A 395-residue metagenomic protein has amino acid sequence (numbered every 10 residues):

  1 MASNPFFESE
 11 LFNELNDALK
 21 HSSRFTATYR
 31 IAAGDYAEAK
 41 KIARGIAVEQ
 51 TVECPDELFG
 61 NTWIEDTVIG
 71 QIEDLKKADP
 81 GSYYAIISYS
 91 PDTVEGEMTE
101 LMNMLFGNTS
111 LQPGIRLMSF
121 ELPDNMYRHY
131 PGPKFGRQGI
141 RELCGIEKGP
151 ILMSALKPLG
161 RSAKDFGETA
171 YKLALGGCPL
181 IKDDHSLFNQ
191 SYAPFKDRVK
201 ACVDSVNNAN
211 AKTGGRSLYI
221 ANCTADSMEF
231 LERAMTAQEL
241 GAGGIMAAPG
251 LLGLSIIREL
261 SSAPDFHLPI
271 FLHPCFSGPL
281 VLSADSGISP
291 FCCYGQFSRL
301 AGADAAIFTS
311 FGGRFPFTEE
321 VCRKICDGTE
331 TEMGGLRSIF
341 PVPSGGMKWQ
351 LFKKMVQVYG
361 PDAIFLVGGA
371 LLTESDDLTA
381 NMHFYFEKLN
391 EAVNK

Functional and structural regions predicted by a protein language model:
M1-A174: N-terminal capping/small domains of soluble enzymes
M1-S23, A27-Y36, T329-L336, W349-K353 (+1 more regions): Alpha/beta catalytic cores of nucleotide-metabolism and tRNA/nucleoside-modifying enzymes
Y29-A37, G149-G167, S217-E229, F276-F291 (+1 more regions): Active-site mouth loops of central-metabolism enzymes
P133-E142, L187-A209, S227-F230, P249-H267 (+3 more regions): Active-site-adjacent beta->alpha loops and helix N-cap segments on the catalytic face of soluble alpha/beta enzymes
E147, A211-R216, F266, G334-S338: Short helix-terminating capping/connector loops at secondary-structure junctions
S154, G160-L187, A193-P194, V206 (+1 more regions): Phosphate-binding glycine-rich loops and their immediate beta-loop-alpha structural context
I181-D184, L218-A221, A247, I307-F308: Short beta-strand segments at enzyme active-site cores
E232-M235, L240-V367, F384, V393: Catalytic alpha/beta core domains of metabolic enzymes, predominantly
